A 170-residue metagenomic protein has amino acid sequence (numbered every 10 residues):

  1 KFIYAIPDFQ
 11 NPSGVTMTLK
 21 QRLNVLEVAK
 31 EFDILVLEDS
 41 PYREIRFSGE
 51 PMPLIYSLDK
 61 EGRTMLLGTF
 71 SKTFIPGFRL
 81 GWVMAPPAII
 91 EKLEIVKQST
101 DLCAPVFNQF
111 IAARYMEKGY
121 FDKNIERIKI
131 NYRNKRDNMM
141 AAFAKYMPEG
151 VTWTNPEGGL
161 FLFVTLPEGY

Functional and structural regions predicted by a protein language model:
K1-F47: Active-site phosphate-binding strand-loop segment of PLP-dependent enzymes
I34, T64, V151: Short, conserved active-site loop motifs that form the nucleotide-linked donor/cofactor pocket
V36-L37, R46, M139-F143, G158-G159: A generic "structured core" feature
K60-I130: Conserved core segment of the aminotransferase class I/II
A85, F163-Y170: Conserved PLP-binding active-site segment of the aspartate aminotransferase-like
A113, I130-M140, V151-T165: Conserved glycine-rich beta-strand-loop-beta hairpin in the small C-terminal domain of fold type I
